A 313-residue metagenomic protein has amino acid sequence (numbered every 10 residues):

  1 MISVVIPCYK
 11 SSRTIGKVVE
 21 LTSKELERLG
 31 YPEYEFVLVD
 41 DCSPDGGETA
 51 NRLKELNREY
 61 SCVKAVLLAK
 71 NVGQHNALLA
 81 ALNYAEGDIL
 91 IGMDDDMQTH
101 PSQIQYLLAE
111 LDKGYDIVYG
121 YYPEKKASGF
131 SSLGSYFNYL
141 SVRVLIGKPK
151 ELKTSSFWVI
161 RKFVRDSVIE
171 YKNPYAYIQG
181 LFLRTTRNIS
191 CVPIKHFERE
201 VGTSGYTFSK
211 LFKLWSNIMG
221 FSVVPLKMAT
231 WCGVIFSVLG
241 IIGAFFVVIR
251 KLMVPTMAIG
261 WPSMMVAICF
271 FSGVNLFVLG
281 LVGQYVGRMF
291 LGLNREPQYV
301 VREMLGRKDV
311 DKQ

Functional and structural regions predicted by a protein language model:
M1-S128, S141: Structured catalytic core of nucleotide-sugar glycosyltransferases
P7, L68-K70, W158, T230 (+2 more regions): Short conserved micro-motifs on helix faces and helix-strand junctions that flank and scaffold key functional residues
R13, Y177-Q313: Hydrophobic helical membrane-anchoring modules
R58, N83, A109, K113 (+7 more regions): Solvent-exposed polar/charged
L68-K70, Q74-Y84, P101-A176, F197-W215: Acceptor/aglycone-binding surface of glycosyltransferases and processive sugar-polymer synthases
